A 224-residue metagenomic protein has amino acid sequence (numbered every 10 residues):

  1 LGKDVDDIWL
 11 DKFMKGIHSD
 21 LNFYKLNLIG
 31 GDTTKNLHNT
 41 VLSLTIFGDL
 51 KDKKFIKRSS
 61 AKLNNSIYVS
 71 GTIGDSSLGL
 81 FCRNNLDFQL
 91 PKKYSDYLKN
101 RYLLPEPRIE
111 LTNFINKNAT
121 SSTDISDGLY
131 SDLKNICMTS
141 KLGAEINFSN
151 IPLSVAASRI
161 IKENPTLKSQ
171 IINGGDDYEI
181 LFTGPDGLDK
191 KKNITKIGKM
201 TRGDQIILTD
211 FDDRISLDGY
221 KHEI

Functional and structural regions predicted by a protein language model:
G2-D4, F88: Short strand->helix junction
D4-I29, T34-L42, F47, K117 (+1 more regions): Glycine-/charge-enriched secondary-structure boundary and capping motifs
D49-L50, K93-L98, E163-N164: Glycine/charged-rich beta-loop-alpha catalytic/anionic-binding loops adjacent to active sites
K51-F55: Short alpha-helix capping/helix-loop boundary micro-motifs
I56-N113: Short, acidic (Asp/Glu-rich) active-site segment that either coordinates a divalent metal cofactor
